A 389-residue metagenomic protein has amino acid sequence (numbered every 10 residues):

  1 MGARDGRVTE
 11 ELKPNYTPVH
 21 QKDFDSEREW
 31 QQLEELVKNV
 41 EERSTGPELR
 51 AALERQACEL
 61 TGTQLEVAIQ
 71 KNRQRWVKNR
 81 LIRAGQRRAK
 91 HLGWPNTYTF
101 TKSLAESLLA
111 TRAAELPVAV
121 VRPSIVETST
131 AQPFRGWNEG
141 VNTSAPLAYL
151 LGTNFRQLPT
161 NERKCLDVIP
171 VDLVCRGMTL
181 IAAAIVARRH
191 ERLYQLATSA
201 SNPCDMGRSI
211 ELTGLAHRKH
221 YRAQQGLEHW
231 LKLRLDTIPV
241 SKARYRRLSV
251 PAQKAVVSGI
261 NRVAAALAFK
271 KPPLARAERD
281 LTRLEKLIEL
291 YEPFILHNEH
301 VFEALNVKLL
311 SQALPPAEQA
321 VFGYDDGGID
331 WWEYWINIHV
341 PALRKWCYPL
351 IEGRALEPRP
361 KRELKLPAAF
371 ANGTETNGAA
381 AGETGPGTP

Functional and structural regions predicted by a protein language model:
G2-R7, V126-T128: Conserved catalytic-site region of short-chain dehydrogenase/reductase
R4-E11, P18, P133-W137, A145-E162: Catalytic cores of eukaryotic secretory-pathway lumenal/extracellular enzymes that build and remodel glycoconjugates
T9-R88, E228-I238, K242-L274: Alpha-helical "lid/cap" subdomains adjacent to substrate-binding clefts that gate access and reposition the ligand
R50-R83, R88-F134, A187-Y194, S199: Conserved beta-loop-beta element that borders a ligand/cofactor-binding pocket
L92-Y98, T160-D167, E289-N298, D325-D326: Active-site rim elements
G93-T97, E127-V141, T160-D172, A200-N202: Glycine-rich "substrate-gating" loop/helix at the edge of Rossmann-like oxidoreductase active sites
F100-A105, T143-S144, E162-A182: Substrate-positioning beta->alpha
A184-P293, N298-H300, L309-G327, W332-W335 (+3 more regions): Mid/C-terminal beta-alpha module of Rossmann-like enzyme folds, strongest in SDR-family dehydrogenases/epimerases
